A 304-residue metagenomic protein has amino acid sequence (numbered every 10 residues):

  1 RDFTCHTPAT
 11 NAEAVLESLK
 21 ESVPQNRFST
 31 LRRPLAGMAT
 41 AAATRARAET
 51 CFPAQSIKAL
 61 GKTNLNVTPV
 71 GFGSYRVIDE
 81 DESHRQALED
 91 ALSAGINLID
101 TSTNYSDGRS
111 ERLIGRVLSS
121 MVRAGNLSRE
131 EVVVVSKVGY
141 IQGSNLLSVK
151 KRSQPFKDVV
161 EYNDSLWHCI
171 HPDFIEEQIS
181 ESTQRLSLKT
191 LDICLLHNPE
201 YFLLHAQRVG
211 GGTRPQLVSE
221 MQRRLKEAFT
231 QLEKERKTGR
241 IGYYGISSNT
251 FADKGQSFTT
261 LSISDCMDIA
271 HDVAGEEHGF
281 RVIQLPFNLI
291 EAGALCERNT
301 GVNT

Functional and structural regions predicted by a protein language model:
D2-E161, S165, D173-E176, K189 (+4 more regions): N-terminal binding-site loop/beta-alpha segment at the start of enzyme catalytic domains that lines or forms
R27, G37, R47-A54, D107 (+2 more regions): Beta/alpha (TIM)-barrel catalytic core signal, keyed to glycine-rich beta->alpha loops juxtaposed to Asp/Glu that bind
H84-R85, R112, L127, L147 (+4 more regions): A generic "cationic amphipathic patch" detector
I96, L188-L191, I241, F280: A structural motif
T101-S102, I193, I246: Residue-level detector of family-conserved "landmark" positions at structurally sensitive sites
I170: Residue-level signal for the nucleotide or nucleotide-sugar donor/cofactor binding architecture
I175-C194, H271-A274: CE4/NodB-like, metal-dependent polysaccharide N-deacetylase domain that modifies extracellular/periplasmic N-acetylated
